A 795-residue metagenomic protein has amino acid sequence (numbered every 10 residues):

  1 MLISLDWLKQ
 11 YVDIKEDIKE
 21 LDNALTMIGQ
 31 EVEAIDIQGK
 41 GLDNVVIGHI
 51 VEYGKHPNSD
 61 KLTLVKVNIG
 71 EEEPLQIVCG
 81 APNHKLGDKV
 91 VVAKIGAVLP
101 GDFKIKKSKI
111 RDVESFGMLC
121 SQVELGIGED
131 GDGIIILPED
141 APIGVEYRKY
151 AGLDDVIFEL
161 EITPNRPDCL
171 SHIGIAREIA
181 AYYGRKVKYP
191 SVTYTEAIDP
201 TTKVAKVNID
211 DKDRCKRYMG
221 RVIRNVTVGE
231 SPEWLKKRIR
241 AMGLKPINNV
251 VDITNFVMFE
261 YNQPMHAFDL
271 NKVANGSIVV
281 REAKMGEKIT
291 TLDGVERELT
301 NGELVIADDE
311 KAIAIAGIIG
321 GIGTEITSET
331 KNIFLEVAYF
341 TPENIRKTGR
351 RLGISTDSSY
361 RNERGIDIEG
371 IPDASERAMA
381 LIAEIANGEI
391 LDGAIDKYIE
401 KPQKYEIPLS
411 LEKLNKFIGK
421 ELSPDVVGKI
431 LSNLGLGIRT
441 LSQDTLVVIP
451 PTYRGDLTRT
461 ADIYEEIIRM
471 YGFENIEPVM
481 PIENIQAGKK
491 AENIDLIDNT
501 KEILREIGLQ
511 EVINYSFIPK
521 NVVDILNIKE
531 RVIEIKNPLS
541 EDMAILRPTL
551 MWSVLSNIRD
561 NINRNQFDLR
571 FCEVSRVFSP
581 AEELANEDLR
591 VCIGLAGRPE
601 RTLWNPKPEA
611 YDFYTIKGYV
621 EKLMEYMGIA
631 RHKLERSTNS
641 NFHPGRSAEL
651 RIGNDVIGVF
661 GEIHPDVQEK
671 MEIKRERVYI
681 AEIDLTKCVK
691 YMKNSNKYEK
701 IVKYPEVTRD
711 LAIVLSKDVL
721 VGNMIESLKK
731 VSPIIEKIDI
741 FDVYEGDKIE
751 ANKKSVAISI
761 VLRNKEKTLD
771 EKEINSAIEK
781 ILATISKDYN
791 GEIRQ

Functional and structural regions predicted by a protein language model:
M1-D199, F334, R351-D357, R361 (+3 more regions): Phosphate-backbone binding interfaces of nucleic-acid-interacting proteins
I3-L8, D155-T163, K216-R224, D357-R364 (+8 more regions): Short, hydrophobic beta-strand segments
L5, T63, Y183, K188-E287 (+1 more regions): Glycine/proline-enriched, intrinsically flexible loops and inter-domain linkers
I47-I77, K237, N248, T254-G323: Conserved mixed alpha/beta core segments that line enzyme active sites in large multi-domain catalysts
R111-E124, D130-I136, R148-K149, V156 (+4 more regions): Mobile "lid/hinge" segments at catalytic clefts and subdomain interfaces of large enzymes
Y183-I209, A386-L414, K420-E421: Terminal amphipathic helices with adjacent charged low-complexity linkers/tails
I407-L411, N415-F567, R709, V761-R763 (+1 more regions): Extended, well-folded interaction surfaces typified by the phenylalanyl-tRNA synthetase beta subunit core
N433-L436, D456, T460, N514 (+3 more regions): A carboxyl-terminal module marker
